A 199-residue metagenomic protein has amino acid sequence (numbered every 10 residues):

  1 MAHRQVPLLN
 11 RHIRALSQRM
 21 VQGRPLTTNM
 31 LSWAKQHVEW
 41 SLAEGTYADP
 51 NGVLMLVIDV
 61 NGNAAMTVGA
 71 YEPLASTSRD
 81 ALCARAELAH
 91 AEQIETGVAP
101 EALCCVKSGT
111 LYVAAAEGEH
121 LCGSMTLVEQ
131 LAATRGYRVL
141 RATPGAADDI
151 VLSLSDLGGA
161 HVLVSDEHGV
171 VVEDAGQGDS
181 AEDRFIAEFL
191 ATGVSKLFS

Functional and structural regions predicted by a protein language model:
M1-L103, K107-S108, A116-H120, M125-S199: Conserved alpha/beta cores of soluble small-molecule-handling proteins
